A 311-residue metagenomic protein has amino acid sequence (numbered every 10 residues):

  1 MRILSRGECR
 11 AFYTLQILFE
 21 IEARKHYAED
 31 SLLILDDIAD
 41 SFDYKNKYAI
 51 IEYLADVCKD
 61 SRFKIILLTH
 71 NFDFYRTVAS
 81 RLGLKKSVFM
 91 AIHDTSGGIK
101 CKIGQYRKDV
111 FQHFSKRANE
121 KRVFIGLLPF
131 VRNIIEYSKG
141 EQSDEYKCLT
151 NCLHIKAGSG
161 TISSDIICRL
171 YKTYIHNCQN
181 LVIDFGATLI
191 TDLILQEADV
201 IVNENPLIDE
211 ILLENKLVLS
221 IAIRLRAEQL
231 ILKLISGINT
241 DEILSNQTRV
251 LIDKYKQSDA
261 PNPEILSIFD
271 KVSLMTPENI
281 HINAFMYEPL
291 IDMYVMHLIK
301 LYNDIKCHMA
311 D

Functional and structural regions predicted by a protein language model:
M1-F19, I38-K45: Conserved ABC ATPase signature
M1-L4, A23-H26, K306, A310: Extended helical coiled-coil dimerization/tether regions that scaffold and oligomerize large DNA-maintenance assemblies
T14, A49-L54: Conserved hydrophobic alpha-helix in the ABC-type ATPase nucleotide-binding domain
D30, Y44-A49: Conserved D-loop/post-Walker B switch-helix segment of ABC ATPase nucleotide-binding domains
L33-L35: Walker B beta-strand of ABC/ABC-like P-loop ATPase nucleotide-binding domains, specifically the conserved hydrophobic
F63-H70: Structural recognition of the conserved hydrophobic beta-strand(s) that form the central parallel beta-sheet of P-loop
F74-K86: Short regulatory helix/loop adjacent to the ATP-binding pocket of P-loop NTPases
L82-G83, H93-D311: Acidic, Mg2+-coordinating catalytic modules of nucleic-acid enzymes
